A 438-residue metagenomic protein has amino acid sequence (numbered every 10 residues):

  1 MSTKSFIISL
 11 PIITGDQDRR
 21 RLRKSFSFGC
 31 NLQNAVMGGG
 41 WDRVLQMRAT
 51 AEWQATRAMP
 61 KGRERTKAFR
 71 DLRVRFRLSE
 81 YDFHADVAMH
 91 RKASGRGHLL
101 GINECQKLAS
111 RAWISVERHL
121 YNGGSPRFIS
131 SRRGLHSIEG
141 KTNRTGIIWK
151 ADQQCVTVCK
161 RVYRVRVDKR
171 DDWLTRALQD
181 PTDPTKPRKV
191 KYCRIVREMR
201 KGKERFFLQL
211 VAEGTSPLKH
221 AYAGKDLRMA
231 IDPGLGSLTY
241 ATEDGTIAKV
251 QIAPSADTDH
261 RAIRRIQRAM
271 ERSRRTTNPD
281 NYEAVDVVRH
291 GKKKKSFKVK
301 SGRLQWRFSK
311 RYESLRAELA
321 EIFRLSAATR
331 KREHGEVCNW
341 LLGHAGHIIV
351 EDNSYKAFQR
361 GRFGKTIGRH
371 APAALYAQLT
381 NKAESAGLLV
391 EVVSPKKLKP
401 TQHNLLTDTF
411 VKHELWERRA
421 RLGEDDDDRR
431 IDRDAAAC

Functional and structural regions predicted by a protein language model:
M1-C438: Nucleic-acid substrate recognition interfaces
